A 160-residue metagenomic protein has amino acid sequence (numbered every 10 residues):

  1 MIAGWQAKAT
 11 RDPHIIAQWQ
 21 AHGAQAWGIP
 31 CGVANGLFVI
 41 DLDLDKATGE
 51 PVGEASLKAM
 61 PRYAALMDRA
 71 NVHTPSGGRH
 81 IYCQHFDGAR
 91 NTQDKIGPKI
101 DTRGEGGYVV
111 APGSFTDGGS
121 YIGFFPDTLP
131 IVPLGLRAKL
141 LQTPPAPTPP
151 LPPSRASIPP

Functional and structural regions predicted by a protein language model:
M1-P159: Conserved phosphate/metal-binding and DNA-contacting active-site motifs used in DNA phosphodiester-bond processing
